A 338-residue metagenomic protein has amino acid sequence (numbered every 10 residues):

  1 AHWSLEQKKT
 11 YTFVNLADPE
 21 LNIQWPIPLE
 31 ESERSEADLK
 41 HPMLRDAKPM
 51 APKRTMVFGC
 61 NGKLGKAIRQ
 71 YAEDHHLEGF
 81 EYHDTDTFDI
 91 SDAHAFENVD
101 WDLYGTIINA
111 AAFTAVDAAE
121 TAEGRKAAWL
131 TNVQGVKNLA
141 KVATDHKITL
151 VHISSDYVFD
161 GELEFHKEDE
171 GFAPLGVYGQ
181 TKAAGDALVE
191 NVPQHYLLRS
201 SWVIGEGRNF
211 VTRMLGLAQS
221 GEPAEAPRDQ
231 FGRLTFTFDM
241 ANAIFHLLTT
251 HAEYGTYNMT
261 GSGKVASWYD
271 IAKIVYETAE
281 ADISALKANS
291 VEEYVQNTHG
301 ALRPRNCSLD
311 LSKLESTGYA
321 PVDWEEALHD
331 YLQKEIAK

Functional and structural regions predicted by a protein language model:
E30-K53, L302-K338: C-terminal amphipathic/interface module of NAD(P)-dependent oxidoreductases and related NAD-binding regulators
K53-H75: N-terminal Rossmann NAD(P)H-binding glycine-rich loop of SDR-like oxidoreductase domains
G79-N98: Adenosine-cofactor binding site in Rossmann-like domains, unifying the SAM/SAH pocket of S-adenosylmethionine-dependent
A93-T131, T144: NAD(P)H-binding glycine-rich loop region in Rossmannoid oxidoreductase-like domains and their noncatalytic homologs
L130, Q134-N138, D145, V158-L198 (+1 more regions): Catalytic helix-loop patch of NAD(P)-dependent Rossmann-fold dehydrogenases
A187-G232, F238-D239, F245: NAD(P)-dependent short-chain dehydrogenase/reductase
A226-F231, Y257-V265, S316: Glycine-rich Rossmann NAD(P)(H)-binding loop
A243, T250-H299: Mid/C-terminal beta-alpha module of Rossmann-like enzyme folds, strongest in SDR-family dehydrogenases/epimerases
